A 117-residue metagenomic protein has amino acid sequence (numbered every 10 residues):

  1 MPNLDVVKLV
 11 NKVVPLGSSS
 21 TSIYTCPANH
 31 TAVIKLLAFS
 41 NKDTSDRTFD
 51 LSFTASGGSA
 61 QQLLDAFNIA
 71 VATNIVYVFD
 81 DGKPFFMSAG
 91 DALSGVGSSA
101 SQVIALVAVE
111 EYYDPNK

Functional and structural regions predicted by a protein language model:
M1-A32, L36, G97-K117: C-terminal interaction-tip segments
V33-K35, S45-R47, A89-D91: A generic structural signal for short beta-strands and their flanking turns/coil linkers
F39-T44, S98: Short solvent-exposed strand-capping/beta-turn motif centered on an Asx-Ser/Thr pair
K42-S45, S56-G58: Acidic glycine-/aspartate-rich tracts in secreted/extracellular proteins
D50-T54, L106-A108: Beta-strand signatures of extracellular beta-sandwich domains
T54-S59, Y112: Change "in extracellular beta-sheet-rich domains … of secreted and cell-surface proteins" to "in beta-sheet-rich domains
G58-A92: Intrinsically disordered, low-complexity Pro/Gly/Ser/Thr-rich segments with frequent PxxP/GP/PP motifs and embedded
